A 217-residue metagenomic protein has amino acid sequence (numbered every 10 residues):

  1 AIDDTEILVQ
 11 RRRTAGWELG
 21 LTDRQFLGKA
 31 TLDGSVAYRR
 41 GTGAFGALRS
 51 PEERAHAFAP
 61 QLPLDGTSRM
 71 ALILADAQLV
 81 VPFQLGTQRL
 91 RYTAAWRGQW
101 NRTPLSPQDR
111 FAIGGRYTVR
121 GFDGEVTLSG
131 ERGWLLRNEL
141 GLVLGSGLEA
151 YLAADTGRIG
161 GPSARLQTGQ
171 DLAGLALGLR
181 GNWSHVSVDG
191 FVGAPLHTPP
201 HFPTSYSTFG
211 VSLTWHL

Functional and structural regions predicted by a protein language model:
I2-G147, A153-P162, P203, L213-H216: C-terminal outer-membrane beta-barrel translocator/porin domains of Gram-negative envelope proteins and their
D3-E6, G193-T208: Outer-membrane beta-barrel translocator/channel fold
R13, D171, S205-F209: Short acidic-hydrophobic sequence patches enriched in Asp/Glu that either
Y151-A153, V186-G193: Conserved active-site loop/cleft motifs that coordinate metal ions or position small ligands
A154, L175-L177, A194, V211: Intrinsic disorder/low-complexity segments
G160-S163, V188, H197-H201: Short active-site-adjacent structural elements
Q167-V188, L196: C-terminal structured "cap/appendage" subdomains that terminate the fold
L177-S187, S205-L217: Outer-membrane beta-barrel "beta-signal"
